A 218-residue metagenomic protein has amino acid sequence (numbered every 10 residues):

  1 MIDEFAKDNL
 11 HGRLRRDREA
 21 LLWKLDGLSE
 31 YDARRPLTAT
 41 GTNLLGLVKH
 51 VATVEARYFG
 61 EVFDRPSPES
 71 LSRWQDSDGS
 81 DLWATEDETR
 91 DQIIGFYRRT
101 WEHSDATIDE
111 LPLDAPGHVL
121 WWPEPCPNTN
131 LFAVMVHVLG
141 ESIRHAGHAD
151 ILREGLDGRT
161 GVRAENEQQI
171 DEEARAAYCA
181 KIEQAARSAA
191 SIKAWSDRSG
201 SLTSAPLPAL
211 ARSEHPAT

Functional and structural regions predicted by a protein language model:
M1-A6: Short, contiguous pre-domain boundary segments
K7-D26, E30-G79, V119-A186, S196 (+2 more regions): Short, contiguous alpha-helical
D17-A20, T89, I93-T100, S104-T107 (+2 more regions): Alpha-helical packing segments of well-folded alpha/beta enzyme cores
A33, W83, L113-P116: Short clusters of hydrophobic/aromatic residues that line enzyme substrate/ligand-binding pockets
R57, A106-L113: Glycine-rich, acidic and aromatic/proline-enriched surface loops and short helix-turn segments that act as binding
S67-D105: Helix-adjacent hinge/juxtasegments
S70, E110, S201, P206-A209: Acidic/proline-rich low-complexity IDRs
S191-S204, R212-S213: Low-acidity, Ser/Thr- and Arg-rich intrinsically disordered low-complexity segments
